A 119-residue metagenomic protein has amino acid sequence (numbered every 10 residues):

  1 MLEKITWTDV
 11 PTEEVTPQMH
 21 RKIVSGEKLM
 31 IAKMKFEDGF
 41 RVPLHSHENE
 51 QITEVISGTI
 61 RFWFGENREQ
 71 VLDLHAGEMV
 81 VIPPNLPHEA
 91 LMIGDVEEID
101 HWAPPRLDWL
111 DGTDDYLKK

Functional and structural regions predicted by a protein language model:
M1-K28, A32-K33, D115-K119: A short, N-terminal "cap"/entry segment at the start of jelly-roll beta-barrel domains of the cupin/DSBH fold
L29, N49, S57, D95: ATP/adenylate-binding site constellation spanning eukaryotic-like Ser/Thr protein kinases, ABC-transporter
M30-S46: Conserved short histidine dyad/triad with adjacent acidic residue
R41-V42, R61, V80-E89: Histidine-centered metal-chelating micro-motifs
I52-A76, L86: A short beta-strand-loop-beta hairpin characteristic of the jelly-roll/cupin
W63, H75-V80, A103, L107 (+1 more regions): A beta-strand edge to alpha-helix "cap/lid" segment located at domain peripheries
P84-D108: Ligand-binding loop in jelly-roll beta-barrel domains
